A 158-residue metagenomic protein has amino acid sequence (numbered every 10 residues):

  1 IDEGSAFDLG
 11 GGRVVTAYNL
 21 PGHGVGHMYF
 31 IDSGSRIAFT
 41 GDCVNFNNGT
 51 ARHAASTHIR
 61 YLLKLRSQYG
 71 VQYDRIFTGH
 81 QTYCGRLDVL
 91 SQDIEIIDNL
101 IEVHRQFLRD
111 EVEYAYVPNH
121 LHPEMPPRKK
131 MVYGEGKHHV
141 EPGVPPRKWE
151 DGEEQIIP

Functional and structural regions predicted by a protein language model:
I1-E3: Short acidic-hydrophobic, aromatic-tinged amphipathic segments that line or gate anion-handling sites
F7-G11: Short amphipathic alpha-helix with an adjacent loop that forms part of the alpha/beta core around
V14-L100: Metallo-beta-lactamase
L63-R75, G79-P158: Accessory terminal helices/loops
